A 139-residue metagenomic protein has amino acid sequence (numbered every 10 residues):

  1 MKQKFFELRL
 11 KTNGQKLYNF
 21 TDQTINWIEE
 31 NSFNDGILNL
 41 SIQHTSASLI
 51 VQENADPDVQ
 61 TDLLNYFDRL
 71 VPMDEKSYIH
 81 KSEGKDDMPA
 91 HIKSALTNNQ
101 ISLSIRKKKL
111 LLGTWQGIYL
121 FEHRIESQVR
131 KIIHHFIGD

Functional and structural regions predicted by a protein language model:
M1-D139: Active-site histidine-anchored catalytic micro-motif
